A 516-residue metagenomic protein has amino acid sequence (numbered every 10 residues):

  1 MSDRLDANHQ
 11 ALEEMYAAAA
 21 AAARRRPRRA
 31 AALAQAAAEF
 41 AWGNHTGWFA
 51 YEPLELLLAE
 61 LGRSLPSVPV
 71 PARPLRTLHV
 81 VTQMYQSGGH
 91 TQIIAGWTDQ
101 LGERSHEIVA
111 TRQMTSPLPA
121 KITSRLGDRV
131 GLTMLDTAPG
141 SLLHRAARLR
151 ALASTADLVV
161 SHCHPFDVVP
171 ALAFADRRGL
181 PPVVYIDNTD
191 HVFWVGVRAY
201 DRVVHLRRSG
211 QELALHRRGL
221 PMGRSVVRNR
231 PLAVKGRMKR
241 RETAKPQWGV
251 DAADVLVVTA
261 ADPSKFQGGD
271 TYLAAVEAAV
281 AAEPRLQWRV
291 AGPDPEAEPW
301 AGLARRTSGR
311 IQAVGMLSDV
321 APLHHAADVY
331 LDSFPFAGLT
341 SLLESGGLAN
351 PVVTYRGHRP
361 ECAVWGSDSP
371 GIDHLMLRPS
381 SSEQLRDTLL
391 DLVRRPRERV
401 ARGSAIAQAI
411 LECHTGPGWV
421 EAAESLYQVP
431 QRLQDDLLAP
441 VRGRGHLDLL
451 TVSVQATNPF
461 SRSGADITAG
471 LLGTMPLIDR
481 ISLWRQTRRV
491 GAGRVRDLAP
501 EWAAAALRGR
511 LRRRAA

Functional and structural regions predicted by a protein language model:
S2-L5, E14-R24, D387-A516: C-terminal amphipathic helix plus adjacent low-complexity, charged tail appended to glycosyltransferase catalytic
D3-V130, R496-A516: N-terminal subdomain of nucleotide-sugar transferases
D6-Q10, A23, H79-V80, R150-F166 (+2 more regions): Short N-terminal targeting/anchoring amphipathic segment
E39-A50, F193, R198-S225: A short, active-site helix/loop in glycosyltransferases that binds the activated sugar's phosphate group
Q92-Q100, R104-E107, R208-G309, A313: Conserved catalytic-core segment of nucleotide-activated headgroup transferases in glycan assembly
T137-A146, P293-A297, I311-H324, A337-G338: Conserved active-site histidine-acidic residue motif and adjacent donor-binding/catalytic loop of glycosyltransferases
S154-V160, H325-G338, N350: Acidic donor-binding loop of glycosyltransferase active sites
S333-L411: Catalytic binding pocket for nucleotide-activated donors in carbohydrate/polymer assembly enzymes
